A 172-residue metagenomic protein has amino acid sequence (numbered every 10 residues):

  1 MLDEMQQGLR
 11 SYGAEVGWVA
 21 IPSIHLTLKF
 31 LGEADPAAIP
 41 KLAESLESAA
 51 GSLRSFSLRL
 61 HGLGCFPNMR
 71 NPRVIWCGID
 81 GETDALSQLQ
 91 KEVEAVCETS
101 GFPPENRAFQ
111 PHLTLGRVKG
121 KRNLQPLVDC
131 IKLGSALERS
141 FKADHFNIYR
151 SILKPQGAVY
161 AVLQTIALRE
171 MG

Functional and structural regions predicted by a protein language model:
M1-G172: Histidine-dependent nucleotide/RNA phosphoesterase domain, centered on the 2H-phosphoesterase fold with its duplicated
